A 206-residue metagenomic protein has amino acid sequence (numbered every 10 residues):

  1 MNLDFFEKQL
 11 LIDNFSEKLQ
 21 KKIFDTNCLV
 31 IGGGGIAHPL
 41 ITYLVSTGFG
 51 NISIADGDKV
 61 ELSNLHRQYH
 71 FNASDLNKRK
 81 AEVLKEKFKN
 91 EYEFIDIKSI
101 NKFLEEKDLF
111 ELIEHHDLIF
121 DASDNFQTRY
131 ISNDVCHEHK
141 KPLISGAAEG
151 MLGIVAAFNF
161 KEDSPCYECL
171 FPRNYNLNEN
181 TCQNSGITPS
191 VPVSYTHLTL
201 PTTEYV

Functional and structural regions predicted by a protein language model:
M1-L29, L62: N-terminal charged helix/coil linker that caps or initiates catalytic domains
V30-I31, I54: Hydrophobic Val/Ile/Leu positions in short beta-strands of Rossmann-like dinucleotide-binding domains
I36: Hydrophobic/small residue at the entry helix of a nucleotide-binding pocket
P39-Y43: N-terminal Rossmann-like FAD-binding beta1-loop-alpha1 element of flavoenzymes
T47-N51: Conserved S-adenosyl-L-methionine
D56-E91: Glycine-rich phosphate-binding loop and adjoining beta1-alpha1-beta2 segment of Rossmann-like nucleotide-binding folds
Y92, I97-S99, L104-E106, F110-E111 (+1 more regions): E1/E1-like adenylate-forming module used to activate ubiquitin-like modifiers and sulfur-carrier proteins
H197, T202-V206: Single conserved hydrophobic/aromatic residue that forms the stacking wall/gate of nucleotide- or nucleobase-binding
